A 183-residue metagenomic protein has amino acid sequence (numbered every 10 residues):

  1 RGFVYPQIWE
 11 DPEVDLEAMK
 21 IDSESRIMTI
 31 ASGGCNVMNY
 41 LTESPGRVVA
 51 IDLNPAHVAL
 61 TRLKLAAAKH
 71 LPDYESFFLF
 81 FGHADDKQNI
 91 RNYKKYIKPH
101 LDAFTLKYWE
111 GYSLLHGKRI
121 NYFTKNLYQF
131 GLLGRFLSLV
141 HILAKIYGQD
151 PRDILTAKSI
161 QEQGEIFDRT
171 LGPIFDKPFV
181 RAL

Functional and structural regions predicted by a protein language model:
R1-V4, Y40: N-terminal alpha-helical "arm" segments
F3-R26, C35: Conserved alpha-helix/loop element of class I SAM-dependent methyltransferases that forms part of the SAM/SAH-binding
S23-E24, S44-G46: Short glycine/proline-enriched coil/turn segments at helix->beta-strand junctions
M28, V49: Conserved beta-strand positions in the Rossmann-like core of class I SAM-dependent methyltransferases
G33-P45: Conserved SAM-binding loop of SAM-dependent methyltransferases across substrates and taxa, primarily the Class I
A50-P55: Conserved acidic E/D residue at the C-terminus of a beta-strand in Rossmann-like folds
A56-L183: Class I S-adenosyl-L-methionine-dependent methyltransferase module
